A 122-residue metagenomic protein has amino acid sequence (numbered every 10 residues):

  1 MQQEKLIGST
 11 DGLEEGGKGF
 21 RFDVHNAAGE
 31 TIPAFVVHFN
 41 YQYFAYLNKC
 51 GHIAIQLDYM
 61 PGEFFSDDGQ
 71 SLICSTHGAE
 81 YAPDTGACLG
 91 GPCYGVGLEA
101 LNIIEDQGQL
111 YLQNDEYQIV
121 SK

Functional and structural regions predicted by a protein language model:
M1-D67, P83, G97-K122: N-terminal pre-ligand scaffold of iron-sulfur
C50, C74-H77: Short cysteine clusters
F64-L72, C88-V96: Short cysteine/histidine-rich metal-coordination sites, predominantly Zn2+-binding motifs
E80-A87: Short metal-binding segments enriched for Cys and/or His
